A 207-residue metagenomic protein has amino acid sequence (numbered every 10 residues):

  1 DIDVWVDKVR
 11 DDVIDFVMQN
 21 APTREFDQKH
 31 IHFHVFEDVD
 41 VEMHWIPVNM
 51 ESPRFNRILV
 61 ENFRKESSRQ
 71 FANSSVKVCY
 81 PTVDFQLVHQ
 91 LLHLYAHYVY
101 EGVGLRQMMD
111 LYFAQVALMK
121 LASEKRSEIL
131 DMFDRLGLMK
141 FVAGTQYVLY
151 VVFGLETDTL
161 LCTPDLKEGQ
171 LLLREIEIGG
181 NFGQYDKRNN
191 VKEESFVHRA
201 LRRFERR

Functional and structural regions predicted by a protein language model:
W5-R207: Conserved NTP-donor binding/palm subdomain of two-metal-ion nucleotidyltransferases/polymerases, i.e., the charged
